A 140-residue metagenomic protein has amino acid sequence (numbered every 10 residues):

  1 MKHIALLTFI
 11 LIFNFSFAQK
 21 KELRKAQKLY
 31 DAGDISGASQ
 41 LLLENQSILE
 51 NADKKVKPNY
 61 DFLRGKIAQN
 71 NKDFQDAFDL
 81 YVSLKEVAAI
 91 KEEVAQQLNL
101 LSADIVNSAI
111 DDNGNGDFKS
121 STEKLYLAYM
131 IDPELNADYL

Functional and structural regions predicted by a protein language model:
M1-K2, Q75, A137-D138: Generic preference for hydrophobic/aromatic residues in regular secondary structure cores
M1-L23: Bacterial Sec-dependent N-terminal signal peptides
F9, A26, Y126-A128: Intrinsically disordered, low-complexity regions
S16-A103, N107-I110, G114-N115: N-terminal leader/linker segments that initiate helical-solenoid repeat arrays
V106, I110-L140: Long, acidic/polar, low-complexity amphipathic helices and coiled-coil-like
